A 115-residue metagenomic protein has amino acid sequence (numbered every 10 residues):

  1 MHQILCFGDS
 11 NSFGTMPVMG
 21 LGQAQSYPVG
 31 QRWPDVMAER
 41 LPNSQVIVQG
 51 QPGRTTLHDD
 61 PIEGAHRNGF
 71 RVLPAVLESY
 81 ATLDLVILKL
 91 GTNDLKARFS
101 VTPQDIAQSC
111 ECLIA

Functional and structural regions predicted by a protein language model:
M1-Q51, L57-D60, V76-S79, V86: Serine-esterase "nucleophile elbow" of acetyl-processing enzymes
Q31, H66-A115: Alpha-helical cap/lid subdomain in secreted, periplasmic, or secretory-pathway luminal O-acyl-processing enzymes
V48, P52-R54, L95, A115: Proteins with a high burden of low-complexity, intrinsically disordered sequence enriched in S/T/G/P/A and R, requiring
